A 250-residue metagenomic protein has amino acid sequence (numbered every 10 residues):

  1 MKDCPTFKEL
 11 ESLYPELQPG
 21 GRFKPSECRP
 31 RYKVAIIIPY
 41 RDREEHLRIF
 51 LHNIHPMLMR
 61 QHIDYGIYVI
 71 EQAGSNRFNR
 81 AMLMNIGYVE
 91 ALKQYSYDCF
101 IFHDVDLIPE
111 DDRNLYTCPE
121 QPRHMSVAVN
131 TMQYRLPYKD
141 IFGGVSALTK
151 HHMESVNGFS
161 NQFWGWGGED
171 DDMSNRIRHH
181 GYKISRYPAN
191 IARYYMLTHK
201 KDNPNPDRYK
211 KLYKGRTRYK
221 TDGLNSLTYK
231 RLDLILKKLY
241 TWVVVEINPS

Functional and structural regions predicted by a protein language model:
M1-F7, Q162-G165, D171-S250: C-terminal catalytic/acceptor-binding lobe
M1-P56, R60, V245-S250: N-proximal low-complexity "stem/linker" segments adjacent to membrane-targeting elements
Y14, E44, R48-H52, M59-D98 (+3 more regions): Active-site-proximal specificity loops/subdomain of glycosyltransferases
Y32-A35, G66, D172: Cell-envelope/extracellular polymer assembly enzymes that use nucleotide-activated donors
R48-H55, M59, N85-L92, S126 (+3 more regions): Amphipathic alpha-helical interaction motifs in eukaryotic regulatory proteins
R48-N53, R80-M84, R113-Y116, P137-K139 (+3 more regions): Short coil/turn segments at secondary-structure boundaries
Q94-E110: Short beta-strand-to-loop acidic/aromatic patch adjacent to the donor-nucleotide binding site
N130-L148, S155: A recurrent flexible, glycine/aromatic-enriched loop bordering the glycosyltransferase active site that acts as
